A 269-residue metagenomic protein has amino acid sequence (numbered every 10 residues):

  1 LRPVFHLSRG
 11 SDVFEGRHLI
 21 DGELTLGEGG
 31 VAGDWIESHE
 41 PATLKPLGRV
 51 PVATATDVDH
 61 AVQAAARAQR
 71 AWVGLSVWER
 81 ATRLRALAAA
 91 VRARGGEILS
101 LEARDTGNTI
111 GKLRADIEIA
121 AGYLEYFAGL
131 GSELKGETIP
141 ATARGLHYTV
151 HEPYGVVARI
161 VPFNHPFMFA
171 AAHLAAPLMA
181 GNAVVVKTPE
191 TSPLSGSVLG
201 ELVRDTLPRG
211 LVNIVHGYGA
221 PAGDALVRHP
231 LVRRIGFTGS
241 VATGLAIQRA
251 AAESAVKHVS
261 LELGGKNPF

Functional and structural regions predicted by a protein language model:
L1-R49, T82, A86, L134-I160 (+1 more regions): Terminal low-complexity tails and localization/encapsulation signals of metabolic enzymes
H18, E37, P46, V50-H60 (+2 more regions): Histidine- and aromatic-rich ligand-binding microenvironments
H39, T56, H60, L75 (+6 more regions): An amphipathic alpha-helix/helix-turn recognition signal
K45-L134, R144: Glycine-rich loop-to-alpha-helix module at the N-terminal edge of alpha/beta enzyme cores
G136-F269: Rossmann-like NAD(P) dinucleotide-binding subdomain of oxidoreductase/dehydrogenase enzymes
